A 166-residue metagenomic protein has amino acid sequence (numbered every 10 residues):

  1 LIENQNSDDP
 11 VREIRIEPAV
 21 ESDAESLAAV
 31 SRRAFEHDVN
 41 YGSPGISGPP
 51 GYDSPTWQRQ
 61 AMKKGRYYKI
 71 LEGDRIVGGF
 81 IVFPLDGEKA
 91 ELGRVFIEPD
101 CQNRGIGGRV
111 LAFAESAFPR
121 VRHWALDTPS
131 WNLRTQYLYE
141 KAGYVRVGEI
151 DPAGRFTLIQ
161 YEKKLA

Functional and structural regions predicted by a protein language model:
L1-S22, L165-A166: Conserved N-terminal entry element of GNAT/NAT acetyltransferase domains
R15, A29-W57: Conserved GNAT-fold acetyl-CoA-binding loop/helix
P55-K69: A short helix-loop-beta-strand connector motif used in the catalytic cores of GNAT acetyltransferases and, in some
K69, R75-P84, E91-F96: Conserved beta-strand in the GNAT
P84-G93, Q102, R120-R122, A153-T157: A conserved beta-turn-beta hairpin within the catalytic core of GNAT-like acetyltransferases that forms part
V95-Q102, T128-S130: A short, internal acetyl-CoA/4′-phosphopantetheine-binding micro-motif in the GNAT/acyltransferase core
I97, N103-S116, Y137-K141: Conserved acetyl-CoA-binding loop-helix of GNAT-fold acetyltransferases
A117-P129: Conserved GNAT acetyl-CoA-binding A-motif
